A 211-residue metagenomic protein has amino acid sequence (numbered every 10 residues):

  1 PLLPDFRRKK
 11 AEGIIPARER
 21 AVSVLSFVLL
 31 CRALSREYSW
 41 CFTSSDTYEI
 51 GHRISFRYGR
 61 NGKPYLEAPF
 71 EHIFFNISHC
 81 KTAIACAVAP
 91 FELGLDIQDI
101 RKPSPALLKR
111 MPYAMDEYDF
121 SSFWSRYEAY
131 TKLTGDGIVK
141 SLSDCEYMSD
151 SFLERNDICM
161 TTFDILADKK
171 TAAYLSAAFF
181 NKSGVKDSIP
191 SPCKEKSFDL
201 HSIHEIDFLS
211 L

Functional and structural regions predicted by a protein language model:
P1-L211: Core catalytic alpha/beta fold that binds nucleotide/phospho-ligands
